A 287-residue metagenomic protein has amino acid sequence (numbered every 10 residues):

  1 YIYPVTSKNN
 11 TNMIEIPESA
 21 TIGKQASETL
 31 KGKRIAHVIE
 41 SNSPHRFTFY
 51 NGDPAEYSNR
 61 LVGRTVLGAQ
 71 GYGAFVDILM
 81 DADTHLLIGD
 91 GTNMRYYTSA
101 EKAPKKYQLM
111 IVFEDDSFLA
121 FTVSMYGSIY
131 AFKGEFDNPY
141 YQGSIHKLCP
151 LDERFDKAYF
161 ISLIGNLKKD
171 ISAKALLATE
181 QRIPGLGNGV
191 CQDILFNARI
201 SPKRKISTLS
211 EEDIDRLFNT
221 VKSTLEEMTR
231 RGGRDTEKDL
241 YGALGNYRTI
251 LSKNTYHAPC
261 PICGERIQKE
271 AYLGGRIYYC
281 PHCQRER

Functional and structural regions predicted by a protein language model:
Y1-N12: N-terminal amphipathic/basic-hydrophobic helices that include classical n-h-c signal peptides and signal-anchor
N10-M13, P17, K102, G185 (+2 more regions): Residue-level detector of secondary-structure boundary/capping sites
N12, L86-L186, V190-N197: Phosphate/anion-contacting hairpin/loop surfaces
N12-L119, G127-I129, I262, G275-R287: A cross-family signal for N-terminal binding/gating loops and helix N-caps that shape access to the active site
E15-E18, I22, K31, Y141 (+4 more regions): Alpha-helical structural motif
G32, G63, G73, M94 (+6 more regions): Glycine-centered flexibility motif
R34-E56, Q70, I161-R287: Basic, nucleic-acid-binding surfaces and adjacent catalytic neighborhoods in DNA/RNA-processing proteins
L61, I145-L148, I200, L251: Short clusters of hydrophobic/aromatic residues that line enzyme substrate/ligand-binding pockets
